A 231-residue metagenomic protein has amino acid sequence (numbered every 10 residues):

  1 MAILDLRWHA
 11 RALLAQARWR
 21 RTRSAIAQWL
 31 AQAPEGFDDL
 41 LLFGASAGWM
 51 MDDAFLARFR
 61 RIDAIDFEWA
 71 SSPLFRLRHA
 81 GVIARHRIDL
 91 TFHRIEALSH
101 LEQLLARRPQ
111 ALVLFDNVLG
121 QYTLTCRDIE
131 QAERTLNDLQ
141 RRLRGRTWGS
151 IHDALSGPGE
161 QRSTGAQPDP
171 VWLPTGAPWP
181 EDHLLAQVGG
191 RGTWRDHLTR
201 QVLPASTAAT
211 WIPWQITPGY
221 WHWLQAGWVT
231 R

Functional and structural regions predicted by a protein language model:
M1-D38: Class I SAM-dependent methyltransferase Rossmann-like catalytic core, especially the SAM/SAH-binding loop
G36-G48: Conserved class I S-adenosyl-L-methionine
S46-F59: Conserved SAM-binding loop of SAM-dependent methyltransferases across substrates and taxa, primarily the Class I
E68: Conserved SAM/SAH-binding beta-strand->alpha-helix loop
R76-R107: S-adenosyl-L-methionine
L104, Q110-I129: A short SAM/SAH-binding and catalytic strip from SAM-dependent methyltransferases
L114-F115, T135-D138, R142-S156: Conserved beta-strand signature within the Rossmann-like core of class I S-adenosyl-L-methionine
S156-R231: Charged, low-complexity C-terminal accessory regions
